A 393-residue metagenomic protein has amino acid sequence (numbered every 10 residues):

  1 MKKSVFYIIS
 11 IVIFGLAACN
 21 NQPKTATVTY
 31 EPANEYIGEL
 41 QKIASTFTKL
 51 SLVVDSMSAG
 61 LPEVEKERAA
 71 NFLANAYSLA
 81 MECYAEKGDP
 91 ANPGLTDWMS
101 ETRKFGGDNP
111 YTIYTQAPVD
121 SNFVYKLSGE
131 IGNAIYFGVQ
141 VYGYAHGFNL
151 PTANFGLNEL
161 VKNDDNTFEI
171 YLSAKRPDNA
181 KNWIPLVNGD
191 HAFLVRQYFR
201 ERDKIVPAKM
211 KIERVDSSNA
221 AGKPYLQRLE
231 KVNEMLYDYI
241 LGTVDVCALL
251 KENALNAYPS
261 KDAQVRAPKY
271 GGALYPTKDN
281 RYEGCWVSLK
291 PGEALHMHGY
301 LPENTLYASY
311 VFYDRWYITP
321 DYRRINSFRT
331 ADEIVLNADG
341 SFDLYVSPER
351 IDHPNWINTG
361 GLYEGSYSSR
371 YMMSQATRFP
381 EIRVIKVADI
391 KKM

Functional and structural regions predicted by a protein language model:
K2-S10: Sec-dependent signal peptide recognition, specifically the positively charged N-region followed immediately by
K3-S4, N21-T25: N-terminal cationic leader/targeting segments used for protein routing and processing
G15-A18: C-terminal motif of bacterial Sec signal peptides marking the signal peptidase cleavage site
P23-M393: A compositional/structural signature for long, glycine/proline-rich flexible linkers and loops on extracytoplasmic
